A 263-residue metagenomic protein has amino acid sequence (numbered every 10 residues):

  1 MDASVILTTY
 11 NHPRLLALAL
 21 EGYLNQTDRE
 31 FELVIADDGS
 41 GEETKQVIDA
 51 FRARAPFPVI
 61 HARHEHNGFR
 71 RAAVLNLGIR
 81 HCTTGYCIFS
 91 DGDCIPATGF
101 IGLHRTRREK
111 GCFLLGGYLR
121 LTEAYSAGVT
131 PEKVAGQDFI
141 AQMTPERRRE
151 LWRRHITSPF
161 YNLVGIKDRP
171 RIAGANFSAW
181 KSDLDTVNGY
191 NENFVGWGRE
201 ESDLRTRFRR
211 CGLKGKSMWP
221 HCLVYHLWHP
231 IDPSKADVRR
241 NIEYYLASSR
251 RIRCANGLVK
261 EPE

Functional and structural regions predicted by a protein language model:
D2-S4, E32, D203: Cell-envelope/extracellular polymer assembly enzymes that use nucleotide-activated donors
E21-E30: Short, acidic, metal-binding catalytic loop of nucleotide-sugar glycosyltransferases
E30-S40, I60-H64: Short beta-strand/loop segment that forms part of the nucleotide-sugar
D37-I48, C94: A conserved acidic beta->alpha catalytic loop
E65-C82, G99: Glycine-rich, basic loop-to-helix element that forms the pyrophosphate-binding segment of sugar-nucleotide handling
C87: Short aromatic/hydrophobic "clamp" motif used to bind/position activated sugar donors
G99-A141: Conserved donor NDP-sugar-binding/catalytic core segment of glycosyltransferases
N193-E263: C-terminal catalytic/acceptor-binding lobe
